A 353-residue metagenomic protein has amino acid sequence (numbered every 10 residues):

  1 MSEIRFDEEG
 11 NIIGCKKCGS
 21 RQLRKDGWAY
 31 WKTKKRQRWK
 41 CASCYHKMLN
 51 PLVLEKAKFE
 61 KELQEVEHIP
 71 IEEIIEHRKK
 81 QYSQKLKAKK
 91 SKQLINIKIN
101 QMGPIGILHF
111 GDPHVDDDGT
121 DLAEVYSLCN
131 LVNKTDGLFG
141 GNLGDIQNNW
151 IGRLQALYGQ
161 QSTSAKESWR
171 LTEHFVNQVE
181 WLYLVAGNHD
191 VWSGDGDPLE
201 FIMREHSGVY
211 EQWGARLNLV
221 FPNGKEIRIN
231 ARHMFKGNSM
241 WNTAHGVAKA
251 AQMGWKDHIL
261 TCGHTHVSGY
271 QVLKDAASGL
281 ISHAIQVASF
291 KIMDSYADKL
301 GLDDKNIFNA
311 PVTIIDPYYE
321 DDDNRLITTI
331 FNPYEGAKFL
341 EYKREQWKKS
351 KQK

Functional and structural regions predicted by a protein language model:
M1-H109, K353: Acidic, histidine-bearing metal-coordination/catalytic regions of metal-dependent phosphoesterases
I13, A29, I95-K98, G214-N223 (+1 more regions): Short acidic-hydrophobic surface loop/beta-edge motif
I95-N96, V115-A215: Core catalytic region of metal-dependent phosphoesterases/phosphodiesterases, especially metallo-beta-lactamase-like
I97-I107, R216-N230, G279-S282: Beta-strand-turn-beta hairpins that frame and shape the catalytic cleft of phosphate-ester-processing enzymes
I107-H109, G140-N142, L184, N230 (+1 more regions): Residue-level marker for buried hydrophobic side chains located in beta-strands that build the well-ordered beta-sheet
G111-H114, G144-N148, G187-D190, M234-K236 (+2 more regions): Active-site metal-binding loops of divalent metal-dependent hydrolases
S193-T243: An acidic, phosphate/nucleotide-engaging active-site surface
E226-I229, F235-L340: Conserved beta-sheet core of the metallophosphoesterase superfamily
